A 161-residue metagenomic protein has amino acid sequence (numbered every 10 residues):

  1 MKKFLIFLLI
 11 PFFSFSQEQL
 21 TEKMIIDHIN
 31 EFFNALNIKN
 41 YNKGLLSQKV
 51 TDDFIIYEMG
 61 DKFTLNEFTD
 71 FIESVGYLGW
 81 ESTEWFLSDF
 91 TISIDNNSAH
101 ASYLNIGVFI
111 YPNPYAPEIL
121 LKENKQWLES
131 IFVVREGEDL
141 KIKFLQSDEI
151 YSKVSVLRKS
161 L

Functional and structural regions predicted by a protein language model:
K2-F7: Sec-dependent signal peptide recognition, specifically the positively charged N-region followed immediately by
P11-K49, L161: Short, low-complexity N-terminal intrinsically disordered segments enriched in polar/charged residues
F32, N42-L46, D53-F54, F68 (+2 more regions): Hydrophobic pocket/interface hotspot
D52-T64, L78-W80: A short gly/proline-enriched turn/hairpin at secondary-structure junctions
F68, F86-I92, G107, Q126-R135 (+1 more regions): Hydrophobic/aromatic beta-strand elements that line small-molecule binding cavities or substrate pockets in beta-rich
F71-I119: Surface-exposed, charged secondary-structure patches
N124-K159: Short beta-strand edge/turn micro-motifs at domain boundaries
